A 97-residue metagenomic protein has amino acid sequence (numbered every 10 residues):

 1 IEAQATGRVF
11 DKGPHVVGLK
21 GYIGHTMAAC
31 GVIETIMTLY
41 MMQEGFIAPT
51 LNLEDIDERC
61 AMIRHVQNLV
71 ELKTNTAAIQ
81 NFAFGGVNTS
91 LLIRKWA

Functional and structural regions predicted by a protein language model:
I1-A97: Conserved "HGTGT" condensation-loop signature of ketosynthase/thiolase-family condensing enzymes that catalyze
